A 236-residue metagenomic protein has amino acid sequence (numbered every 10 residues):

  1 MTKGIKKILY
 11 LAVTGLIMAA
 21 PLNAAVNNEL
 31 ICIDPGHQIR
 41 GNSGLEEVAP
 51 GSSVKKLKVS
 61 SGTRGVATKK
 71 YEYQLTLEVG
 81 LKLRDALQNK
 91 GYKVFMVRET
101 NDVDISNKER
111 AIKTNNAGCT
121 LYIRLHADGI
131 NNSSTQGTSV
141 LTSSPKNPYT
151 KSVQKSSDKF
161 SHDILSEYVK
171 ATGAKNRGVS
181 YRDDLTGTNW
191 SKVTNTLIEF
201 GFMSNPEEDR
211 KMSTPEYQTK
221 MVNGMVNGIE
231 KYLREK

Functional and structural regions predicted by a protein language model:
M1-K236: Catalytic-site microenvironment of enzymes that process N-acetyl-hexosamine-containing cell-wall polysaccharides
